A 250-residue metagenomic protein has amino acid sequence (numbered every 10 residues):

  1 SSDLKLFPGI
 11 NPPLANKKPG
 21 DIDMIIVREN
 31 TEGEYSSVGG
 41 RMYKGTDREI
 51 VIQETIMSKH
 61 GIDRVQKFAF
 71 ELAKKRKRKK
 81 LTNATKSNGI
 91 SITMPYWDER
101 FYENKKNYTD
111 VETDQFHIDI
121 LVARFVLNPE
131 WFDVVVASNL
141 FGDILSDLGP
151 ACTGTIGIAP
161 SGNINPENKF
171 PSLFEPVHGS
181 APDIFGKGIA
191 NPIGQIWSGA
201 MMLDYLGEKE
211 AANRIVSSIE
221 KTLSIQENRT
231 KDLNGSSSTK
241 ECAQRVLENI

Functional and structural regions predicted by a protein language model:
G9, F116-A123: Short acidic loop-to-helix transition motifs that present clustered carboxylates
A15-F68: Active-site-proximal, glycine-rich beta->alpha crossover segments in alpha/beta enzymes that shape flexible
I25-E29, A84, A137-N139, E175: Short beta-strand segments
T46-D119, W131: Glycine-rich phosphate/diphosphate-binding loop of Rossmann-like nucleotide-binding domains
R76-T85, Y108-F116, E208-V216, I225-S236: Flexible, glycine/charged-enriched surface loops at secondary-structure junctions
F125-E227: Glycine-rich phosphate/nucleotide-binding loop
